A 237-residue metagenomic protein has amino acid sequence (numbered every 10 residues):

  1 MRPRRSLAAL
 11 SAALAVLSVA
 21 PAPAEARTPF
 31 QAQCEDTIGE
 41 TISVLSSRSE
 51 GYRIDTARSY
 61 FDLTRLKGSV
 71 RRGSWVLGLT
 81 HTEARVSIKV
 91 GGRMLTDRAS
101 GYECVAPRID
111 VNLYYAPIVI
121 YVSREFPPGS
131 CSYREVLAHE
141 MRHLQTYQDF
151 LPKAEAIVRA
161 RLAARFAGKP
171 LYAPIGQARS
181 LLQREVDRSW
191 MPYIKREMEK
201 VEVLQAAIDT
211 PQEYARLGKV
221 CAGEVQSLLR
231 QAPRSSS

Functional and structural regions predicted by a protein language model:
M1-L10: Bacterial N-terminal signal peptides that target proteins for export
A9-S18: Bacterial N-terminal signal peptides
P21-A26: Boundary at the C-terminal end of the N-terminal hydrophobic targeting segment
R27-I54: Short, extreme N-terminal leader segments that mark the start of a protein/domain
I42-V44, R48, R58-L113, I118-R124 (+1 more regions): Metalloprotease/metallohydrolase-associated module, dominated by Zn2+-dependent proteases
E125-S132, Q148-L151: "Short basic amphipathic alpha-helical interaction patches in structured regions
G129-R142: Short alpha-helix carrying the canonical HExxH Zn2+-binding catalytic motif
M141-V158: Catalytic Zn2+-binding segment of zinc metalloproteases
